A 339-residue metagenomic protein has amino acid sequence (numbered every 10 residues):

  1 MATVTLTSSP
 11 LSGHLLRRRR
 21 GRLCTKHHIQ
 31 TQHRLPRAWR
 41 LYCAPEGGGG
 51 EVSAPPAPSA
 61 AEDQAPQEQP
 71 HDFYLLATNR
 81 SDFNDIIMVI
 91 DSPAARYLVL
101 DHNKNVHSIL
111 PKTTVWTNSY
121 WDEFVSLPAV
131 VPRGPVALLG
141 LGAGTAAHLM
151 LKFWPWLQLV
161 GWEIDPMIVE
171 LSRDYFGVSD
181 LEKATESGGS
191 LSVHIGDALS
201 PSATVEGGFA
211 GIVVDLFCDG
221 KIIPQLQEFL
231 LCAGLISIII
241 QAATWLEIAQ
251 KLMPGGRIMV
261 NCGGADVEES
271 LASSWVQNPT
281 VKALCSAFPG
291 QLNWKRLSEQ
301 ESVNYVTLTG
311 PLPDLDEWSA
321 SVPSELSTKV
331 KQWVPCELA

Functional and structural regions predicted by a protein language model:
M1-A38, C43: N-terminal chloroplast transit peptides
A2-L6, A38-P58, D63, Q69 (+4 more regions): The AdoMet/dcAdoMet-binding core of the Class I SAM-like
L11-L15, P56, A320-V322: Intrinsically disordered, low-complexity serine/threonine-rich segments
F73-V106: N-terminal, positively charged/glycine-rich alpha-helical extensions of SAM-dependent methyltransferases
M88, Y97, R257, V306-G310: Ordered hydrophobic segments in well-structured contexts
V99-L127, P323-P335: A signal for specific C-terminal beta-sheet/loop modules enriched in small/flexible residues with GP/PG/PP motifs
C262-A339: Substrate-binding/catalytic lobe of Class I Rossmann-like enzymes that use SAM or dcSAM, i.e., the mid-to-C-terminal
